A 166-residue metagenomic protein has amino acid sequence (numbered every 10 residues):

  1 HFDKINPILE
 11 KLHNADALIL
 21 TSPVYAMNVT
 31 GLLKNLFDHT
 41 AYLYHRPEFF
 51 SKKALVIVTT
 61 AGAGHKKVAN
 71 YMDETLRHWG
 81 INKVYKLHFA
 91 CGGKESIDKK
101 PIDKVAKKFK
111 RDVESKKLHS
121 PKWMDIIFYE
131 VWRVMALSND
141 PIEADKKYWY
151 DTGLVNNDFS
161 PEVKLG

Functional and structural regions predicted by a protein language model:
F2-N82, S160-E162: Helix-loop-strand module that forms the ligand-binding subsite of alpha/beta enzymes
N82-G166: Glycine-rich phosphate/pyrophosphate-binding loop and the adjoining helix
